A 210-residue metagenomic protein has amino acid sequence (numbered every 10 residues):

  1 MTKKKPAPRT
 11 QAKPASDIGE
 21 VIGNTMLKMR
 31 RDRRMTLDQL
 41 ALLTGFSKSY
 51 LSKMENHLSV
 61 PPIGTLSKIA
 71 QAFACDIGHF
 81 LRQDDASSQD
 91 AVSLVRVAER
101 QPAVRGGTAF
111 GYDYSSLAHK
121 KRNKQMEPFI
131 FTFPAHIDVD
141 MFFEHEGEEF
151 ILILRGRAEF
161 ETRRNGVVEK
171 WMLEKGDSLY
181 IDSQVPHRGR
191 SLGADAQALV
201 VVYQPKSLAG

Functional and structural regions predicted by a protein language model:
N24-A41: Short basic helix-loop element that most often maps to the first helix and adjoining turn of HTH DNA-binding modules
R30, L40, T65-F73, H79-L81: Hydrophobic micro-packing sites on short alpha-helices
F46-S59: Recognition helix of helix-turn-helix/homeodomain-like DNA-binding domains that insert into the DNA major groove
Q71-Q125: A short, N-terminal "cap"/entry segment at the start of jelly-roll beta-barrel domains of the cupin/DSBH fold
Y112, E174-K175, S183-A209: Ligand-binding loop in jelly-roll beta-barrel domains
L117, N165-D182: Short acidic-glycine-tyrosine-enriched beta hairpin
M141, F160-E161, E169-W171, P186-G193: Short beta-strand His + acidic residue motifs that chelate non-heme Fe in jelly-roll/DSBH and cupin folds
E144-N165: Glycine- and acidic-residue-biased ligand/ion/polar-headgroup-sensing regions
